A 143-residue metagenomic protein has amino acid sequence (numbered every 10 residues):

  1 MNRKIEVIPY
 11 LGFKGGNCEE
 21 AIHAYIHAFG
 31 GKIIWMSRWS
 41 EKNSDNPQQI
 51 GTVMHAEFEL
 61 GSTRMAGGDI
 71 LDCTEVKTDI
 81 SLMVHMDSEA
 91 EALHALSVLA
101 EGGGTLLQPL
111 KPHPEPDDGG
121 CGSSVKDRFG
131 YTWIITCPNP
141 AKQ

Functional and structural regions predicted by a protein language model:
M1-V7, L11-F13, I34, E59 (+3 more regions): Vicinal oxygen chelate
G12-S62, S124: Core segments of cupin and vicinal oxygen chelate
